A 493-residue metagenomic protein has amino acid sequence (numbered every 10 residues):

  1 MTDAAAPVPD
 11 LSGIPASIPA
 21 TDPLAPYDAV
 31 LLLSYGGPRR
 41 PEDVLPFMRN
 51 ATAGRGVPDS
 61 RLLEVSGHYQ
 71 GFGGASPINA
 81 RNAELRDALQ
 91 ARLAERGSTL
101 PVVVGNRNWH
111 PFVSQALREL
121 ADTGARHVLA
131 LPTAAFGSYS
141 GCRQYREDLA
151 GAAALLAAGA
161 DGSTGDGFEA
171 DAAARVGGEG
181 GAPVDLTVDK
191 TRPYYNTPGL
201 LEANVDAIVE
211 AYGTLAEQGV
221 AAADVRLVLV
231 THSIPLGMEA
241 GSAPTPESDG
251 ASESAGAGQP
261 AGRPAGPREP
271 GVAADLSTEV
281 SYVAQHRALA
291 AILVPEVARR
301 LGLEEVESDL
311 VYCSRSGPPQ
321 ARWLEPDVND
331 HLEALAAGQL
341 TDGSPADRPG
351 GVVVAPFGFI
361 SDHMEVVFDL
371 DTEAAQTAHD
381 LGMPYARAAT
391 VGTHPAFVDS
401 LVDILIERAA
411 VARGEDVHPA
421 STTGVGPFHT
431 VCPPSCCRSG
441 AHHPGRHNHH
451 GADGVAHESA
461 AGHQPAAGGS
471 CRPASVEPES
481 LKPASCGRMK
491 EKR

Functional and structural regions predicted by a protein language model:
T2-R493: Active-site-proximal alpha-helix that buttresses catalytic centers in soluble enzyme cores
